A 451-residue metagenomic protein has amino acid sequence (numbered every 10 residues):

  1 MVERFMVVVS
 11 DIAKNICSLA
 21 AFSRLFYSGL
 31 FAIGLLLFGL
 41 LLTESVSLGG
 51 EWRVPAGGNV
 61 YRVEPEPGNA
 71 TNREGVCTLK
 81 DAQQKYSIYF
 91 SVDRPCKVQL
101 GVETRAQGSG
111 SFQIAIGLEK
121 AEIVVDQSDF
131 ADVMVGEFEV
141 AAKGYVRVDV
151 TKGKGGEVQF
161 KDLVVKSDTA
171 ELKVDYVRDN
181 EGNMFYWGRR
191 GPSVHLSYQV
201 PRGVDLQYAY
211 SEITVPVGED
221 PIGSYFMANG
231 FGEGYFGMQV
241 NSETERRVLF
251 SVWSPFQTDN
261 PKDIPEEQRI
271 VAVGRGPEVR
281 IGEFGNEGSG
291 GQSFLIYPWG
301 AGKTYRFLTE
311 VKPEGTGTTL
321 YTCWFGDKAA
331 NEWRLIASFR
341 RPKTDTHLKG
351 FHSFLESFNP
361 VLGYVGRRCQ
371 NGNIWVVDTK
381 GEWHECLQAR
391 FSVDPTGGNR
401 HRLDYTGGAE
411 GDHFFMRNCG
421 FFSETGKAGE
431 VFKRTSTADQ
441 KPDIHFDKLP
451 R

Functional and structural regions predicted by a protein language model:
V46-S91, K161-M184: Glycan-recognition and processing domains
V92-A106: A short beta-strand element within beta-rich, extracytoplasmic domains of secreted/secretory-pathway proteins
S109-E119: Short, surface-exposed beta-strand/strand-loop-strand elements in extracellular ectodomains
E119-K143: Extracellular carbohydrate recognition and processing domains and analogous Trp-centered ligand-binding platforms
D149-G156: Short beta-strand-plus-loop segments that form exposed binding edges in beta-rich domains
V164-I222, G363-R451: Activation corresponds to long, low-complexity, non-globular regions
F185-P277: Secretory/extracellular carbohydrate-interaction modules and structurally similar beta-sandwich "look-alikes"
W299-W333: Carbohydrate-binding surfaces in secreted/extracellular proteins
